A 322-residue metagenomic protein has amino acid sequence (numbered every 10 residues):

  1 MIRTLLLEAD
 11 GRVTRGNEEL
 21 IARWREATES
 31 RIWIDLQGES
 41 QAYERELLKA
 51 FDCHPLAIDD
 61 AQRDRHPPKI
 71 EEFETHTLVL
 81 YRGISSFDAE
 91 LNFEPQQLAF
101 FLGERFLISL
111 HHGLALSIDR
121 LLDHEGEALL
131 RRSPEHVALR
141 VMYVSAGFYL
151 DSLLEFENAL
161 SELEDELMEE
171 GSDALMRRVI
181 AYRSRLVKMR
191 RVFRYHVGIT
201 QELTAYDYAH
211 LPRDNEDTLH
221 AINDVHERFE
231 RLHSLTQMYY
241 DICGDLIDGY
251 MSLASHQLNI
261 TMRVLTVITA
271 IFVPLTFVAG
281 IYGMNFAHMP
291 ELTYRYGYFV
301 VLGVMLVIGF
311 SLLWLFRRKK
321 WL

Functional and structural regions predicted by a protein language model:
M1-L211, N215, D224, R228-M238 (+1 more regions): Peripheral, non-transmembrane regulatory/ligand-interaction domains of membrane transport proteins
D52, E227-L322: Hydrophobic alpha-helical transmembrane segments and their immediately adjacent juxtamembrane loops
A138, M142, L175-R178, T218 (+5 more regions): Alpha-helical membrane-protein architecture signal
